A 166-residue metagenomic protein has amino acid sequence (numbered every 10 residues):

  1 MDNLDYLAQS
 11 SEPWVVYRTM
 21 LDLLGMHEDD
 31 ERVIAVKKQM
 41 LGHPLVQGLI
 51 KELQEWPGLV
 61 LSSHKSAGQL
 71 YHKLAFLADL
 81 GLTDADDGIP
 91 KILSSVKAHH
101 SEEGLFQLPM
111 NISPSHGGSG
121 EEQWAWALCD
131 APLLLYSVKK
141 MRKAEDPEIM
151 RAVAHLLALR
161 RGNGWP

Functional and structural regions predicted by a protein language model:
M1-P166: Preference for long, amphipathic alpha-helical scaffolds in soluble/luminal domains and all-alpha bundles
